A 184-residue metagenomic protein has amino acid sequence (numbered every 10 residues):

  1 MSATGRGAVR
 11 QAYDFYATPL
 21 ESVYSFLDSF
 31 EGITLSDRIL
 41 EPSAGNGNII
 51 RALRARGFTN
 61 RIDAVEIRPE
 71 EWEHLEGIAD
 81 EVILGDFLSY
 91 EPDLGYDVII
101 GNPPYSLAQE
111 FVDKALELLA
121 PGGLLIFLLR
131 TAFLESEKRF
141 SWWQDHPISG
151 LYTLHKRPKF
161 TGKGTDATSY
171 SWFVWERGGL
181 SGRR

Functional and structural regions predicted by a protein language model:
M1-R184: Class I S-adenosyl-L-methionine-dependent methyltransferase catalytic core
